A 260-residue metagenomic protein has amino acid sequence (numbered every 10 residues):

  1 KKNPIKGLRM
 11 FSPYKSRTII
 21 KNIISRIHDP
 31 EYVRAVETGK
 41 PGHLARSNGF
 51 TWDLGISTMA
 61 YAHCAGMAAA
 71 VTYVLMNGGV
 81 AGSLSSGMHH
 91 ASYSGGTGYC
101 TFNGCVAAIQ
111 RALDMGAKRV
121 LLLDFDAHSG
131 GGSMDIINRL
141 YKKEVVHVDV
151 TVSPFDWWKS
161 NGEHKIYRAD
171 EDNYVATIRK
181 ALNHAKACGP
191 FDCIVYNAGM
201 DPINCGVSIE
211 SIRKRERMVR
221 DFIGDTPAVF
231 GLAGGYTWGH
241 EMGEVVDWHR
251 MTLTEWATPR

Functional and structural regions predicted by a protein language model:
K1-K21: N-terminal low-complexity, Ser/Thr- and acidic-residue-enriched intrinsically disordered segments
S16-P41: Charged, often glycine-rich, active-site loop that binds/positions anionic groups
A35, G39-R260: A general "terminal functional-core" signal
